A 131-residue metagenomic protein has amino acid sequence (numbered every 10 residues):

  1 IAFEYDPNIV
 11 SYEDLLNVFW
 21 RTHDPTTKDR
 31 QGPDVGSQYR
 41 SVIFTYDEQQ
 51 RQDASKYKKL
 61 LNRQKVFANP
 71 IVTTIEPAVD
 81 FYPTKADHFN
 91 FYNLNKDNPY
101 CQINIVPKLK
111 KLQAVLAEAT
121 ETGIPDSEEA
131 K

Functional and structural regions predicted by a protein language model:
I1-K131: Flexible coil/turn and secondary-structure edge motifs
